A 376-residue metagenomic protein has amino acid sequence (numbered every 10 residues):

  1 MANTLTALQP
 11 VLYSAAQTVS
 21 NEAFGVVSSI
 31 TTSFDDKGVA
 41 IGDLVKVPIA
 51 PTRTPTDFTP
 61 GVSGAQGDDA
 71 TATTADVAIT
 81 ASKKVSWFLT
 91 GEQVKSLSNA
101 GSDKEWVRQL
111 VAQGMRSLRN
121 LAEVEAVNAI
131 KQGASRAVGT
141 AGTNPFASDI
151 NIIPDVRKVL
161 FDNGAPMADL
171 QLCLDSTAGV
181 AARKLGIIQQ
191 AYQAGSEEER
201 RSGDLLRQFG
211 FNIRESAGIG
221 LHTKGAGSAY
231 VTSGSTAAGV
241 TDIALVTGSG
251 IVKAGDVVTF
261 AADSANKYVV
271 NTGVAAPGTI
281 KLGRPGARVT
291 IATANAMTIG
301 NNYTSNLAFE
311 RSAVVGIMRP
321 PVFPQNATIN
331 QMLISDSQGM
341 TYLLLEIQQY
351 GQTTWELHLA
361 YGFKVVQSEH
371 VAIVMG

Functional and structural regions predicted by a protein language model:
M1-T80, V371-A372: N-terminal "assembly arms/tails" that initiate or stabilize quaternary assembly in self-assembling proteins
L5-T18, S176, F323, M340-T341 (+2 more regions): Surface-exposed molecular-recognition determinants
T31-D36, V138-N151, A238, L245-G250: Surface-exposed ligand/attachment interfaces on beta-rich extracellular proteins
T31-I41, I49-T56, D149-K184: Short, low-complexity, charged/polar segments at coil/turn and helix-coil boundaries
V47, D76-I152, F161-A178, G203-R214 (+1 more regions): Long, contiguous amphipathic alpha-helices that act as assembly "spine/axial" helices in icosahedral shell and virion
P55-F58, W87-F88, L97, A181-K184 (+3 more regions): Short helix/loop capping segments that flank catalytic or ligand/cofactor-binding pockets
A181-A292, I373-G376: Autoprocessing Asn-cyclization modules and mimics
E215-A217, A262, V269-H370: Internal mixed-charge
